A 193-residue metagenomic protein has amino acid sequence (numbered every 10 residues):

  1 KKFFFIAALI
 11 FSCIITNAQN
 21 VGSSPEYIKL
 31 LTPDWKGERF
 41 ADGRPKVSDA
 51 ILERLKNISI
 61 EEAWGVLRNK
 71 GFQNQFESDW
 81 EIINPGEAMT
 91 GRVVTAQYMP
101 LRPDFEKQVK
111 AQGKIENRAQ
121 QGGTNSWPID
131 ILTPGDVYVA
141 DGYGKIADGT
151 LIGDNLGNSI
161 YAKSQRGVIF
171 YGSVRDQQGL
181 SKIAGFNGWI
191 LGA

Functional and structural regions predicted by a protein language model:
K1-Q19: Bacterial Sec-dependent N-terminal signal peptides
Q19-R39, A50-L52: Short acidic, Pro/Gly- and aromatic-enriched capping/linker segments at domain boundaries
G37, P128-I129, Q177: Short, surface-exposed secondary-structure edge patches
G43: Phosphate- and other anionic-substrate recognition elements at nucleic-acid/protein interfaces
K46-A119, G123: N-terminal low-complexity or amphipathic/hydrophobic leaders
Q121, N125-Y171: Extracellular/luminal Protease-associated
I146-G149, D176-L180: Short, well-ordered, mixed-charge alpha-helical segments that flank or form enzyme active sites
I169-V174, L180-A193: Phosphate/pyrophosphate-binding betaalpha-module
